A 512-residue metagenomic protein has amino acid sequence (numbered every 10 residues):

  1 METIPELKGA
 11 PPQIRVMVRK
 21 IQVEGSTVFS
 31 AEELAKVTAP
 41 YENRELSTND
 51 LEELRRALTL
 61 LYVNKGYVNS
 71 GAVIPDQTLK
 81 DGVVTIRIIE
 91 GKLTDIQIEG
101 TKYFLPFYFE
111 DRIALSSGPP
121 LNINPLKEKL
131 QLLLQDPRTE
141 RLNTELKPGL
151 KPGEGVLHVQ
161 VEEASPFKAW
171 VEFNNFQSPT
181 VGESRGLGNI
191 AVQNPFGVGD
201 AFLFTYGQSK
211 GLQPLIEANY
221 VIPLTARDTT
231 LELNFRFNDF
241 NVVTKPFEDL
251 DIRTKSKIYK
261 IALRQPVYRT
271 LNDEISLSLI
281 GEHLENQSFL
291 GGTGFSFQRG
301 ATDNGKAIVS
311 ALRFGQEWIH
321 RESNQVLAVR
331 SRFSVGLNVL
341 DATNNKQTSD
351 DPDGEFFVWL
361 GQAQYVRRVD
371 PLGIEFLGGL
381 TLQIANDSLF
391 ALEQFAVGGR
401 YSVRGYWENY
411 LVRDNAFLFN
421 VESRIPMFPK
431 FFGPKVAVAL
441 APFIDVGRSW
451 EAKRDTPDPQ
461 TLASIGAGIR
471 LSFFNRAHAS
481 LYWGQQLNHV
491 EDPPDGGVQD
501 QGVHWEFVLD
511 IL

Functional and structural regions predicted by a protein language model:
M1-Q177, N189, Y206-P214, W359 (+1 more regions): Periplasmic polypeptide-binding modules associated with outer-membrane biogenesis and secretion
E145, F167-Q177, G188-N189, G199-K210 (+5 more regions): Transmembrane beta-strand segments that form the barrel wall of outer-membrane beta-barrel proteins
G153, G182-G186, L212-I216, K255-Y259 (+6 more regions): Residues that define the transmembrane beta-barrel architecture of outer-membrane proteins
F167-A169, F196-F202, A226-E232, F240-N241 (+5 more regions): Repeated loop/turn-to-beta-strand initiation elements of outer-membrane beta-barrel proteins
A169-F173, I190, F202-Y206, L231-F235 (+9 more regions): Membrane-embedded beta-strand positions of outer-membrane beta-barrel proteins
I190, L471, Q499-L512: Outer-membrane beta-barrel "beta-signal"
L212-Q316: Transmembrane beta-barrel wall of Gram-negative outer-membrane proteins
Q287-V446, W450-A452, E491-G496, F507-D510: C-terminal outer-membrane beta-barrel translocator/porin domains of Gram-negative envelope proteins and their
